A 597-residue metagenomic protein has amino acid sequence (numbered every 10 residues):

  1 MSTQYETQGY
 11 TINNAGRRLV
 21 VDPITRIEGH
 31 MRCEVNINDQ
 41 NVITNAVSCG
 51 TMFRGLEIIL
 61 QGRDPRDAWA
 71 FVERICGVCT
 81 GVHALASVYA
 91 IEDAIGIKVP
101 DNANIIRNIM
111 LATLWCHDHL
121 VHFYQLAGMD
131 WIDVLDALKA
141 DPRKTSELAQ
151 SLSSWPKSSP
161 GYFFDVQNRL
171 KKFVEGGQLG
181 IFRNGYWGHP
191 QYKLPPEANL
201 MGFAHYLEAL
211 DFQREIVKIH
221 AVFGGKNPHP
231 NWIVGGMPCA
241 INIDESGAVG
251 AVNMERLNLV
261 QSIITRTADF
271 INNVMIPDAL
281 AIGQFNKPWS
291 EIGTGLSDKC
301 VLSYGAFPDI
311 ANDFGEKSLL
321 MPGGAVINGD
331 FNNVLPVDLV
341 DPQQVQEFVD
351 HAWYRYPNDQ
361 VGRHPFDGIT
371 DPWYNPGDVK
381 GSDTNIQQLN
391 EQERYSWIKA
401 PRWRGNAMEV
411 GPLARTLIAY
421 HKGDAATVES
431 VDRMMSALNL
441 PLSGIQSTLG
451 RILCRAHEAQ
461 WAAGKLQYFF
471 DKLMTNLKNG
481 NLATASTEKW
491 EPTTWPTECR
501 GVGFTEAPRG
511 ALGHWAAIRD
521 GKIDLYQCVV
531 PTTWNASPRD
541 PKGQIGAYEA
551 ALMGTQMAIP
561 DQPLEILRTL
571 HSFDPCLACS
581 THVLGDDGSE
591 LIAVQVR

Functional and structural regions predicted by a protein language model:
S2-R597: Metal/cofactor-centered catalytic core regions of large enzymes
